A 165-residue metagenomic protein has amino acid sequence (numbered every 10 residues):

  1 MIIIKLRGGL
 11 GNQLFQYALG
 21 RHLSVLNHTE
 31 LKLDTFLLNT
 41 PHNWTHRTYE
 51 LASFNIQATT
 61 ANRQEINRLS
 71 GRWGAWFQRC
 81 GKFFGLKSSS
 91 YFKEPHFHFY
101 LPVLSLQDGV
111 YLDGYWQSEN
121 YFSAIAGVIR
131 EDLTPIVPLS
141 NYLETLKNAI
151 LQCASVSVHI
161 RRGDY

Functional and structural regions predicted by a protein language model:
M1-H42: N-terminal pre-catalytic "stem/leader" segment of glycosyltransferase-like enzymes
T45-Y165: Secretory-pathway luminal glycosyltransferase catalytic domains
